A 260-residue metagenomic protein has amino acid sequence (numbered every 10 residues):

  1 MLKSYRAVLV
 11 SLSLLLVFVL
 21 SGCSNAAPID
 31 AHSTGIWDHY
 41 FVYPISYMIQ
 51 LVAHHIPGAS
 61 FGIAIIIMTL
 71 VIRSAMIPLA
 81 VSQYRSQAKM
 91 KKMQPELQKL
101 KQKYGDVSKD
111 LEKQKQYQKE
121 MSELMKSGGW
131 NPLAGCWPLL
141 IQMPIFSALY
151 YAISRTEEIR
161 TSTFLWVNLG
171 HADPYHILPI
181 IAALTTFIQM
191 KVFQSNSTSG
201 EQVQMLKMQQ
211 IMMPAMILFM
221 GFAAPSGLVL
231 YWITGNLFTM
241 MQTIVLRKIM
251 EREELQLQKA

Functional and structural regions predicted by a protein language model:
L2-A260: Helix-loop-helix
